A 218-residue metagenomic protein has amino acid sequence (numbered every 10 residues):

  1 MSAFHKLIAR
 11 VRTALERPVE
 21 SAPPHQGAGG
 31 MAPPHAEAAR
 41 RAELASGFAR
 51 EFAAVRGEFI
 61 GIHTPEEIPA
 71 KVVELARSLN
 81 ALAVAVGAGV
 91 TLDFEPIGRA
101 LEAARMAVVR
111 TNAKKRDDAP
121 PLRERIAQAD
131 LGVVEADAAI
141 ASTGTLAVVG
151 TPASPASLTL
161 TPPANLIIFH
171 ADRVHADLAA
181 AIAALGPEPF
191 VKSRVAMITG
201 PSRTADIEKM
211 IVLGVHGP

Functional and structural regions predicted by a protein language model:
M1-P218: The feature marks the mature, well-folded catalytic cores of soluble enzymes
